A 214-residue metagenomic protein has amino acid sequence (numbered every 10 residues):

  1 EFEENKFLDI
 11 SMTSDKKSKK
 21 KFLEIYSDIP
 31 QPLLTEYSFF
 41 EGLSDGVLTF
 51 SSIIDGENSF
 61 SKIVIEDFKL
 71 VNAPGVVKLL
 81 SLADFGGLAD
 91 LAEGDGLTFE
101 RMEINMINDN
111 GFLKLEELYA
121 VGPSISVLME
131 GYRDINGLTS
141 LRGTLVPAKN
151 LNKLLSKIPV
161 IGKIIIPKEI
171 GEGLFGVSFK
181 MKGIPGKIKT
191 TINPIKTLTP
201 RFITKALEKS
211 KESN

Functional and structural regions predicted by a protein language model:
E1-K182, T204-L207: Small-residue helix/turn framework positions
K187-N214: Gram-negative outer-membrane assembly/targeting C-terminal domains
